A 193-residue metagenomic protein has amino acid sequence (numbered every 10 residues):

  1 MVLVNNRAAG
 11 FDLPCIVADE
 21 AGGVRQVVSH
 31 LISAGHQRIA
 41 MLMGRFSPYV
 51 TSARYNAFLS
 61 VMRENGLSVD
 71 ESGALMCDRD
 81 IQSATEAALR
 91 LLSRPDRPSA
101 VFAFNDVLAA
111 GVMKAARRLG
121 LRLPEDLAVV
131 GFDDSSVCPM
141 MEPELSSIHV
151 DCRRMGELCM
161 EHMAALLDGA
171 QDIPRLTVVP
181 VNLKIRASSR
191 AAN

Functional and structural regions predicted by a protein language model:
M1-N193: Bacterial carbohydrate/catabolite-sensing allosteric modules
